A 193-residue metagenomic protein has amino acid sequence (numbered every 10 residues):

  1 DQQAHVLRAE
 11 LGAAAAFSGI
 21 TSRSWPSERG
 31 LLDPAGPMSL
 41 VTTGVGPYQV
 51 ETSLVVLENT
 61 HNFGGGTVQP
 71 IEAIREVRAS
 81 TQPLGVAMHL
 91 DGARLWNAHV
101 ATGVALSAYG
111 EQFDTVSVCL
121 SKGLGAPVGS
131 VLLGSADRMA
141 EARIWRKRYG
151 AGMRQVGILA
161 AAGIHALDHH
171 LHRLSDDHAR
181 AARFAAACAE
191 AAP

Functional and structural regions predicted by a protein language model:
D1-P193: Conserved PLP-enzyme active-site core in the AAT-like
